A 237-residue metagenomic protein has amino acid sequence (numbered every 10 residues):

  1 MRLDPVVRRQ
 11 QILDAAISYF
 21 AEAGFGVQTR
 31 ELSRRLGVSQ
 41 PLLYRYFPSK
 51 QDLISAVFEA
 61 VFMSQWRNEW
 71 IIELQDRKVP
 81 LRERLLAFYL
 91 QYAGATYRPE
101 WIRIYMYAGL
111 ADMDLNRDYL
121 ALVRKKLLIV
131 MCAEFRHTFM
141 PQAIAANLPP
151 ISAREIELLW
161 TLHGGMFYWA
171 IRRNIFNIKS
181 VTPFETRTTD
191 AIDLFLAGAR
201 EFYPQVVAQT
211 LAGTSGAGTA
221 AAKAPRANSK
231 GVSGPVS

Functional and structural regions predicted by a protein language model:
M1-V7, S18, S39, I71-L74 (+1 more regions): N-terminal intrinsically disordered/low-complexity leader segments
V7-R8, A15, R154: N-terminal positioning helix adjacent to the helix-turn-helix/winged-helix DNA-binding module
Q11, A15, Y19-V57: Helix-turn-helix
D14, R82-Y97, I102-Y107, I156 (+3 more regions): Amphipathic alpha-helical segments that line or abut small-molecule/effector binding pockets and mediate allosteric
K50, V61, F88, V123-L127 (+2 more regions): Hydrophobic/aromatic residues within well-ordered alpha-helical segments
V57-F88: Amphipathic alpha-helical linker/stalk segments
D76-R77, E83, G94-C132, P150 (+1 more regions): Short secondary-structure transition hinges
R117, M140-D193, F202-T214, R226 (+1 more regions): Hydrophobic/aromatic-rich alpha-helical bundle segments in the mid-to-C-terminal region
